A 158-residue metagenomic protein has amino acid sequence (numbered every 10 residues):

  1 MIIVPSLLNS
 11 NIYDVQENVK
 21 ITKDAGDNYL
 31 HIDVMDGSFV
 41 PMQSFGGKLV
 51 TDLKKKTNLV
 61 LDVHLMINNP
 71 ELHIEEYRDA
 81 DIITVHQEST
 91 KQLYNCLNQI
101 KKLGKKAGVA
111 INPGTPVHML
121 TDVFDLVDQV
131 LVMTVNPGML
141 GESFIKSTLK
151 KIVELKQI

Functional and structural regions predicted by a protein language model:
M1-A80, E88-Q92, Q99-A107, V117-V127 (+1 more regions): Conserved N-terminal beta1-alpha1 strand-loop-helix module at the mouth
D36-G37, V135-M139: A short, flexible beta-alpha/helix-coil linker loop
A110-G114: Short gly/ser/thr-rich secondary-structure transition/capping motifs
